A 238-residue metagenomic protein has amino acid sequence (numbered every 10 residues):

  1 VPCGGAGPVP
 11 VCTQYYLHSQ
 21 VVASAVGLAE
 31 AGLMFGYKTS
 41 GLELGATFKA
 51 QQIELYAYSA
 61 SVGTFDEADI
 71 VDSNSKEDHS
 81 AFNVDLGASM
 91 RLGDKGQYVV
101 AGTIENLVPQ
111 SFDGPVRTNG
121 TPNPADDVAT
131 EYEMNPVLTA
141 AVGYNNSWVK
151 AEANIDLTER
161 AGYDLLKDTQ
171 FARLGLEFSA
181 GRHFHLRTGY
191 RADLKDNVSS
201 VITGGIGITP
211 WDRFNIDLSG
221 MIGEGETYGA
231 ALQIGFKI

Functional and structural regions predicted by a protein language model:
V1-N74, T209, R213-L218, G225 (+1 more regions): A subset of solvent-exposed loop/turn segments in beta-rich extracellular surface proteins, enriched in glycine
L17-G41, A46-T47, S80-A88, T103 (+2 more regions): Extended, compositionally biased low-complexity polar/Lys-Gly-rich tracts and adjacent boundary/linker regions are
L17-S19, A23-A25, V71-S73, H79 (+4 more regions): Mixed-charge, polar/low-complexity N-terminal
S19, S24, T39-S40, S59-S61 (+9 more regions): Generic serine detector
Q51-R117: Loop-centered beta-sheet repeat module
D94-I104, V108-I238: Outer membrane beta-barrel transmembrane domains
